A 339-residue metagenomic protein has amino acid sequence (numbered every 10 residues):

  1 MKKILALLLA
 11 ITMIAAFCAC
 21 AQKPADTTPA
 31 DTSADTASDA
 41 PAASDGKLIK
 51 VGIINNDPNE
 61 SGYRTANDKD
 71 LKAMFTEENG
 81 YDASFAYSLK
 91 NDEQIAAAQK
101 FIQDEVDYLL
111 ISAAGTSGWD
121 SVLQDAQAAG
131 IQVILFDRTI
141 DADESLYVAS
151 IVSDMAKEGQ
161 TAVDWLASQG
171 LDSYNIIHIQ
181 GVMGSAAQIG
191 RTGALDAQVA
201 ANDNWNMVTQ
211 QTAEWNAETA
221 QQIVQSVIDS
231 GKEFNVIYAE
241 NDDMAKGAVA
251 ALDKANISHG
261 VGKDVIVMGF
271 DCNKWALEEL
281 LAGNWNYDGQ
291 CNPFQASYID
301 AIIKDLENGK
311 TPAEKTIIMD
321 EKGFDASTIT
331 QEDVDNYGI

Functional and structural regions predicted by a protein language model:
M1-K50, T76-E77, Q124-I131, Q331 (+1 more regions): Short, low-complexity disordered leader/linker segments with a strong preference for bacterial N-terminal type II
A40, K47-I49, I179, M183-A187 (+2 more regions): Hinge/cleft segment of the Venus flytrap/periplasmic-binding protein
D45, V51, Q94, S150-I176 (+4 more regions): Hydrophobic alpha-helical segments within soluble ligand-binding/sensing domains
K50-D70, M74-E78, S84-K100, S112-S117 (+3 more regions): Extracytoplasmic "Venus flytrap"
G62-Y81, E158-A162, A186-W205, I223 (+1 more regions): Short, solvent-exposed amphipathic alpha-helices that sit in or adjacent to ligand/effector-binding or catalytic
F85-Y87, A142-W165, H178-Q180, Q210 (+1 more regions): Short beta-strand elements at the ligand-binding edges of bilobed clamshell
I95, I102-A128, L195, A213-E278: Hydrophobic alpha-helical
S117-K157, N273-L281, S327: Flexible loop/hinge segments that line or gate small-molecule binding clefts
